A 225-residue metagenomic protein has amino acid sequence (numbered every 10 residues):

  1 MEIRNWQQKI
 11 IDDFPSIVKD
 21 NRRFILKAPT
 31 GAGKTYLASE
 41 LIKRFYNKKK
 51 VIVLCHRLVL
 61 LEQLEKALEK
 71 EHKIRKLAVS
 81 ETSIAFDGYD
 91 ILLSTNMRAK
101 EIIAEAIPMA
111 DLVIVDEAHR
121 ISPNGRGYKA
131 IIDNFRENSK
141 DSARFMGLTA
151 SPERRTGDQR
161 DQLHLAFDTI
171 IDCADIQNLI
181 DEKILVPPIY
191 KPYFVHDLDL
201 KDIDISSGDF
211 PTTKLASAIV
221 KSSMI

Functional and structural regions predicted by a protein language model:
M1-K27: Conserved pre-motif I regulatory segment
D20-L41: Walker A/P-loop
T35-E40, F45-K70: Conserved Walker A/P-loop ATP-binding site and its immediately adjacent core in helicase/helicase-like ATPase domains
E65, H72-I84: Conserved RecA-like helicase motor-core motifs
T82-L112: Conserved helix/coil segment N-terminal to the catalytic DExD/H
D116-E117: Walker B catalytic acidic pair
R120-P188: Post-DEXD/H (motif II) to motif III coupling segment of the RecA-like Helicase ATP-binding lobe
I170-I225: Conserved interdomain linker/interface between the two RecA-like ATPase lobes of SF2 helicase motors
